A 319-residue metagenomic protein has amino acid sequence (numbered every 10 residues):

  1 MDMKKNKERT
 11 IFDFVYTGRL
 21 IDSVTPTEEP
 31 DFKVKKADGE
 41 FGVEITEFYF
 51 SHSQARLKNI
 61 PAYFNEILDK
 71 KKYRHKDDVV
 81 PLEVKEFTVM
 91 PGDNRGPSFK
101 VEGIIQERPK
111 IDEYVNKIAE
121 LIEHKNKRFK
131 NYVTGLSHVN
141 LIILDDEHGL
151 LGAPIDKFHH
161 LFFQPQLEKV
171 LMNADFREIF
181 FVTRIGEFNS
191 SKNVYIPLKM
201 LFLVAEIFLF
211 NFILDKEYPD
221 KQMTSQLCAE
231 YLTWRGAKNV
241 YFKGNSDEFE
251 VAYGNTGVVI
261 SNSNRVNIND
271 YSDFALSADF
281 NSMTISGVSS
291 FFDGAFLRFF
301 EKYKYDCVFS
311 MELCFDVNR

Functional and structural regions predicted by a protein language model:
M1-R19, T46-M200, I213-R319: Metal-dependent nuclease catalytic core centered on acidic motifs
F14, P30-K33: Gly/lys/ser-thr-rich phosphate-binding loops in alpha/beta enzymes that coordinate phosphoanhydride or phosphate groups
I21-T27: Short beta-strand
T27-E29, K36-D38, L136-S137: Short, well-ordered loop/turn elements at secondary-structure boundaries
E29-D31, H148-G149: Gly/Ser/Thr-rich loops at beta-strand to alpha-helix junctions that form or flank small-molecule/cofactor-binding
F32-V34, F41-E47: Conserved catalytic cores of phosphodiester-cleaving nucleases, focusing on short active-site segments
V204-F212: Disulfide-rich extracellular domains of secreted proteins
